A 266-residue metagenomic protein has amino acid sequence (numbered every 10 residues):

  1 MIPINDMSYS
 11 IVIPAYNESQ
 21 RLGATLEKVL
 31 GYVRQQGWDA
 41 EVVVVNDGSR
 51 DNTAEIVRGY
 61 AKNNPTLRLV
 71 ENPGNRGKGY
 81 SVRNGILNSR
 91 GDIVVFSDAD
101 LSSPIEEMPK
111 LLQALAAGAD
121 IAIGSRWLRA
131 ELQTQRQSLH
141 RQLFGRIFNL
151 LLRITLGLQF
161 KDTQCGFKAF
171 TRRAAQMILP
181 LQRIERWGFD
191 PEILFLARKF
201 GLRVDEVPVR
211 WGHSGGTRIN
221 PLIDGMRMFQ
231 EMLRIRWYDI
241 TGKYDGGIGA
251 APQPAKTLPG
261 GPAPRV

Functional and structural regions predicted by a protein language model:
M1-Y9, L150, G157-L158, L181-V266: Hydrophobic helical membrane-anchoring modules
E18-R21, S49, K78, P104: Donor nucleotide-sugar binding loop of glycosyltransferases
E18-V33: Short, well-formed alpha-helical segments that are part of the catalytic scaffolds of diverse glycosyltransferases
Q20-A24, D51-Y60: Acidic helix N-cap motif at the loop->helix transition within catalytic regions of sugar-transfer enzymes
A40-V43, A54-N88: Conserved donor nucleotide-binding strand/loop of the catalytic core
N46-E55, L101: A conserved acidic beta->alpha catalytic loop
N72-N88, I93, I105-W187, H213-I223 (+1 more regions): Acceptor/aglycone-binding surface of glycosyltransferases and processive sugar-polymer synthases
